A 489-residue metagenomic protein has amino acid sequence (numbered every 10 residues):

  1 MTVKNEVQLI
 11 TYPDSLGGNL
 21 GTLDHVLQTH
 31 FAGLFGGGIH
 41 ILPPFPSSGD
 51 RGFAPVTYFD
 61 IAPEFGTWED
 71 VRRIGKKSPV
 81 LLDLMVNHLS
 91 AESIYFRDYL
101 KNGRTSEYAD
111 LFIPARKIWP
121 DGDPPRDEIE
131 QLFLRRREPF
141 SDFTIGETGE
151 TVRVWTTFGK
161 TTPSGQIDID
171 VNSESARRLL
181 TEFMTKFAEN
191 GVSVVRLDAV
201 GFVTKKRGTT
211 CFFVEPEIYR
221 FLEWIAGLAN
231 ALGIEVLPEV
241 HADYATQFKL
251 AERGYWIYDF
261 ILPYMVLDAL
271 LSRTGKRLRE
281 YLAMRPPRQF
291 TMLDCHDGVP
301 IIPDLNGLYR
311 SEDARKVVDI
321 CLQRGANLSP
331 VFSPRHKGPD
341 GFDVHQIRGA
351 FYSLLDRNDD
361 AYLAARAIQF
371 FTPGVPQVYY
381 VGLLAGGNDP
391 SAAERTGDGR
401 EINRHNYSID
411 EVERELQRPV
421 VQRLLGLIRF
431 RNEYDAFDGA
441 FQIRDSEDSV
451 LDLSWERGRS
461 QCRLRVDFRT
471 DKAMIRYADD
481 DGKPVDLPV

Functional and structural regions predicted by a protein language model:
T2-S175, T185, E189, V200-S272 (+1 more regions): Acidic/aromatic-lined carbohydrate-recognition and catalytic surfaces of CAZymes acting on diverse glycans
G18, G66-E69, S175-E182, F213-W224 (+7 more regions): Generic recognition of stable, solvent-exposed alpha-helical segments in well-folded globular domains
Q28, D98, D127, P139-F140 (+7 more regions): Intrinsically disordered, low-complexity boundary segments flanking structured domains
G37-I39, S193, P376: Short acidic/polar active-site loop segments enriched in Thr and Asp
I41, Y58, D83, L180 (+6 more regions): Conserved, mostly hydrophobic/aromatic
R153-W155, R463, D486-P488: A sequence-level detector of short linear motifs
A283, P287-M474: Loop/helix patches that line or flank the sugar-binding groove of alpha-linked glycan CAZymes
T470-V489: C-terminal beta-sandwich/jelly-roll accessory domains of carbohydrate-active enzymes
